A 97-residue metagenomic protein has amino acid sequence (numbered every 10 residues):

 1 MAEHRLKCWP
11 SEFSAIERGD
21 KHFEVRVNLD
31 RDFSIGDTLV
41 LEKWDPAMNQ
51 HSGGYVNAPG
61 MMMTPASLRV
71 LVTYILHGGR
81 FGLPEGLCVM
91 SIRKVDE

Functional and structural regions predicted by a protein language model:
A2-E97: Catalytic phosphate/metal-binding cores of nucleic-acid and nucleotide-processing enzymes, i.e., regions that mediate
